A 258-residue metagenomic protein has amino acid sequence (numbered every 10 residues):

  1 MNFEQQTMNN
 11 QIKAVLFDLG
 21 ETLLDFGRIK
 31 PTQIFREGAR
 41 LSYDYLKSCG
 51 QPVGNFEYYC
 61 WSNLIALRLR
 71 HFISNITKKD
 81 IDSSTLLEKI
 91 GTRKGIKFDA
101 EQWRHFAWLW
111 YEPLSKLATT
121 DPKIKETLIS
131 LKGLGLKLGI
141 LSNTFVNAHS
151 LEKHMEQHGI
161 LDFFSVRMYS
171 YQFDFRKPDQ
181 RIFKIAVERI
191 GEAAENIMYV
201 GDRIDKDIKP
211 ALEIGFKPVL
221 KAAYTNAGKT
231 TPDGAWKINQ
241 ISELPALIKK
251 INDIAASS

Functional and structural regions predicted by a protein language model:
N2-V15, S48-G54, K125, I129-K132 (+1 more regions): Asp-based, Mg2+/Mn2+-dependent phosphohydrolase catalytic module
N10-L134: N-terminal helical cap/lid subdomain that shapes the substrate entry/recognition surface in HAD-like hydrolases
